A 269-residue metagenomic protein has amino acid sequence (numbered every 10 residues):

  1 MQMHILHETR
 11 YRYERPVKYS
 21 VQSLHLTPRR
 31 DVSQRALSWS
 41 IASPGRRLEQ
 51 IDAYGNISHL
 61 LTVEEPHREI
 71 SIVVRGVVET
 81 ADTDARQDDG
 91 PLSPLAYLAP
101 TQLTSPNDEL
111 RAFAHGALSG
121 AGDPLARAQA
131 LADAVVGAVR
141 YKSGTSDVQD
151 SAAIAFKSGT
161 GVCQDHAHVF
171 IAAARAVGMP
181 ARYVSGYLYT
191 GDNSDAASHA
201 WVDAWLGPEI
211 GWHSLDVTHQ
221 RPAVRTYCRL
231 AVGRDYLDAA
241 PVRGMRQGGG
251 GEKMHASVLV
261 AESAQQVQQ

Functional and structural regions predicted by a protein language model:
M1, H7, Q22, I70 (+5 more regions): Structural beta-strand/beta-sheet cores of well-ordered domains, especially the beta-sheet scaffolds that support
M1-D84: Intrinsically disordered, low-complexity N-terminal segments that are enriched in acidic
E14, V21-S23, S38, I51 (+11 more regions): Generic secondary-structure boundary/loop-capping signal
L24-L26, W39-I41, Q87-Y97, V217-Q220 (+1 more regions): Short intrinsically disordered coil segments
V78-D82, D88-G161, V169, R234-Y236 (+1 more regions): Secondary-structure boundary elements
A85-R86, H213: Short, conserved charged micro-motifs
D165-G250: Hydrophobic/aromatic-rich core segments of domains that either
